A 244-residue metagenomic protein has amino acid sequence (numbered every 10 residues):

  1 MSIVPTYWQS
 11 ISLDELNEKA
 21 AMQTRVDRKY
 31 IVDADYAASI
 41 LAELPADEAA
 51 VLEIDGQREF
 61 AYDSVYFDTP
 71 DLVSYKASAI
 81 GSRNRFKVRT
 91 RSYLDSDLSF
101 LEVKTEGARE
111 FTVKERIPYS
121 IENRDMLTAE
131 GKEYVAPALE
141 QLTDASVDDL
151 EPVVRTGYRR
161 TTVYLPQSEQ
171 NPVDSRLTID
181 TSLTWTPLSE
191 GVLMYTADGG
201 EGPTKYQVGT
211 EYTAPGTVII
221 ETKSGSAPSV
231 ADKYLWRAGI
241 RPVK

Functional and structural regions predicted by a protein language model:
M1-K244: Phosphate-end processing signature that detects enzymes handling 5′-triphosphorylated RNA and polyphosphate
